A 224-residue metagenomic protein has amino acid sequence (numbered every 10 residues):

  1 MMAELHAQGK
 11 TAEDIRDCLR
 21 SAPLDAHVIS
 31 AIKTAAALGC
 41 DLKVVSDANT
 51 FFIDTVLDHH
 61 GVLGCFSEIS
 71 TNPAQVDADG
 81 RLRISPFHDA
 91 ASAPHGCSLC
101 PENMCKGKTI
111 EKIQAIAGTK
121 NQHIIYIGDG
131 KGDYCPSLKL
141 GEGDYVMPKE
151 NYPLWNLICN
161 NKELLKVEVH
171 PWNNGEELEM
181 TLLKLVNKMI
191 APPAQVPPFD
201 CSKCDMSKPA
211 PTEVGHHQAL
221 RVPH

Functional and structural regions predicted by a protein language model:
M1-H27, A37-C40: Metal-dependent phosphoesterase signature
L19, A26-K33, A37-K43, A48-H224: C-terminal cap/substrate-recognition subdomain and adjoining C-terminal extension of metal-dependent phosphatase-like
